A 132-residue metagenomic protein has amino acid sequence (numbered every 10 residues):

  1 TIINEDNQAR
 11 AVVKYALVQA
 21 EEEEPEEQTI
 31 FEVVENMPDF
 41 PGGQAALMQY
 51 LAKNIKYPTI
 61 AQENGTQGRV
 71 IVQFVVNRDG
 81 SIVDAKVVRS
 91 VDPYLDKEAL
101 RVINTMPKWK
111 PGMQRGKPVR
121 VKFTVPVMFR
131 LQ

Functional and structural regions predicted by a protein language model:
T1-Q132: Charge-biased low-complexity segments
